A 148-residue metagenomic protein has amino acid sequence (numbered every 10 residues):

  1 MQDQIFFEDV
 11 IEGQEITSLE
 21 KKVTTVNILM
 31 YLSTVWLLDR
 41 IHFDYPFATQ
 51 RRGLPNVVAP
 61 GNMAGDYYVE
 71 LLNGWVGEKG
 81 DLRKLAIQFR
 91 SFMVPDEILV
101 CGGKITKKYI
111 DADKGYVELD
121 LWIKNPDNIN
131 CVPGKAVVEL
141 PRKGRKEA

Functional and structural regions predicted by a protein language model:
M1-D81, K143-A148: Hot-dog-fold acyl-thioester-processing enzymes
M1-E15, P95-A148: HotDog/MaoC-like acyl-thioester-processing domains
K21, F92, I110: Residues that form or immediately flank small-molecule/cofactor binding pockets and catalytic motifs
V23, F89, V138-L140: Hydrophobic residues in beta-strands and at strand termini
G74-P95: Mid-chain, well-packed structural core segment of small domains
